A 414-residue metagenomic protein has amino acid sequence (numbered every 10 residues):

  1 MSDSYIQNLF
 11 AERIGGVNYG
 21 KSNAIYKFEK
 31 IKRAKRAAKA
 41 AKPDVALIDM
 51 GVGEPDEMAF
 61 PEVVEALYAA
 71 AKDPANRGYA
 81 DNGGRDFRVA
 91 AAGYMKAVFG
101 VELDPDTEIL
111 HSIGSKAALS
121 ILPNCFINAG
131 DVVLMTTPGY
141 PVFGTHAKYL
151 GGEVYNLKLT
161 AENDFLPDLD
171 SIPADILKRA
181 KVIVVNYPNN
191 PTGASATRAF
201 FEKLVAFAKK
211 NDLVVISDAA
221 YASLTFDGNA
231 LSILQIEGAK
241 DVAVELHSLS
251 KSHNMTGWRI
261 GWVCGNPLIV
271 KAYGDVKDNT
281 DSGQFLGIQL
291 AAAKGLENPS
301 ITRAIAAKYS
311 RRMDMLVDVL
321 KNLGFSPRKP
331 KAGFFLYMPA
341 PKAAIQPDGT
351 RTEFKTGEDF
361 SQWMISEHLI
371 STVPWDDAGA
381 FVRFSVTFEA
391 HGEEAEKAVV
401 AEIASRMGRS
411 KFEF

Functional and structural regions predicted by a protein language model:
D3-I113, I121, S171, G295-E297 (+1 more regions): N-terminal small-domain helix-loop-helix segment of the aminotransferase-like
A38, L150, K210-N211, L323 (+1 more regions): Helix C-cap/helix->beta junction micro-motif
L47-D49, S326-K331, V373-D377: Short beta-strand
K72-A206, S223-L224, A230-I236: Conserved core of the PLP fold type I
G93, V101, Q362-F414: PLP-dependent enzyme catalytic core of the Aspartate aminotransferase-like
V242-A332: PLP-dependent aminotransferase class I/II
Y309-S310, L323-E367, V386-F388: Conserved PLP-binding catalytic core of the aspartate aminotransferase-like
